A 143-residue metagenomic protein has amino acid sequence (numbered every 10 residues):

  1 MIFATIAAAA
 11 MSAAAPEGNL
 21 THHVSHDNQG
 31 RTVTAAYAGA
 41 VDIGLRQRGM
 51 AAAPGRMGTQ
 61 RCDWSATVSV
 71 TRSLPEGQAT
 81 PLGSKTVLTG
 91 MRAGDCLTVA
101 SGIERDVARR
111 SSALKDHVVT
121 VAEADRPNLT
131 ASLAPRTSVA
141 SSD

Functional and structural regions predicted by a protein language model:
M1-M11: Sec-dependent N-terminal signal peptides
M11, P54-R56, W64-A66, R72 (+1 more regions): Contiguous hydrophobic segments
A13-G77: N-terminal secretory signal peptides
E17-T21, R48, A52, M91 (+3 more regions): Generic preference for well-ordered secondary structure
V24, V33, V41, V68-V70 (+5 more regions): Extended aliphatic helical segments
G55-D106: Mid-chain, structured segments of secreted extracytoplasmic proteins
D95-D143: Compositionally biased, intrinsically disordered linkers/stalks adjacent to structured regions
